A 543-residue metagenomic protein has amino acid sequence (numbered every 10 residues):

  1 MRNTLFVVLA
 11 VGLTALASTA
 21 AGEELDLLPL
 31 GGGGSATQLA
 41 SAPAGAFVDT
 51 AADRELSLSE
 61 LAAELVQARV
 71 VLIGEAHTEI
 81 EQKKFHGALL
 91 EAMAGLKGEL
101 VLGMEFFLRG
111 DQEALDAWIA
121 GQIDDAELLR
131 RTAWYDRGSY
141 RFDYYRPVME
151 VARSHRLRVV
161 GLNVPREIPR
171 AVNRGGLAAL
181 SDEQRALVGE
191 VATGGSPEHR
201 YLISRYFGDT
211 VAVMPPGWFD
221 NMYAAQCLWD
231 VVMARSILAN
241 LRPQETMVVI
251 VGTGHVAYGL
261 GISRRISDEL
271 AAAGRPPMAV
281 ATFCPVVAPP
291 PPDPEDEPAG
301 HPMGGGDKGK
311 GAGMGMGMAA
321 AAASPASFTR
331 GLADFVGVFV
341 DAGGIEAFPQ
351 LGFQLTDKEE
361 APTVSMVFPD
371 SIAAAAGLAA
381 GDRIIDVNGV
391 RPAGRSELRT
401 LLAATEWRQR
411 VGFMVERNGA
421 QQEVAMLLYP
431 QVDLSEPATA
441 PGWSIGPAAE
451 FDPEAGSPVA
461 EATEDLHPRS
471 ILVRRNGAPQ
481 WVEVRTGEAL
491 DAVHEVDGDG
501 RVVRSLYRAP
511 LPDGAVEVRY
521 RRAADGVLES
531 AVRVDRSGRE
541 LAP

Functional and structural regions predicted by a protein language model:
V7-L16: Bacterial N-terminal signal peptides
G22-A68: N- or domain-start disorder-to-order transition segments that initiate the globular core
D53-A94: Zymogen propeptides
L96, L100-V101, E113-R242: A substrate-binding/cap region within the structured catalytic cores of diverse enzymes
A326-F368, A404, A425-S444: PDZ/PDZ-like peptide-tail recognition elements
A373-S396: Conserved PDZ fold ligand-binding element
A379, I385, R399-P441: PDZ-domain C-terminal substructure recognizer with occasional recognition of PDZ-binding tails
S444-P543: Buried hydrophobic residues that stabilize the cores of well-folded domains
